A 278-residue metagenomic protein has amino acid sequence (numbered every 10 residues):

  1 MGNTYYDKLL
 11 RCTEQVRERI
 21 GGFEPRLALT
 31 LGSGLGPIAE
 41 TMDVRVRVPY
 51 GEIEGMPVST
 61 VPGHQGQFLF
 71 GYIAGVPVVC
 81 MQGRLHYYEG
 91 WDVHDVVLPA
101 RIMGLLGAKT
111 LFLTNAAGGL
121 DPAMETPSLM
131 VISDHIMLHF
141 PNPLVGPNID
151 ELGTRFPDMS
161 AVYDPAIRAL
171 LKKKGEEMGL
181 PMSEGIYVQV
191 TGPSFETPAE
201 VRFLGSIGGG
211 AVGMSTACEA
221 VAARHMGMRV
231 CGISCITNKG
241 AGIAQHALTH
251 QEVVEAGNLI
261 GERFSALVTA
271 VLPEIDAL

Functional and structural regions predicted by a protein language model:
M1-M159: Metabolite-binding pocket within alpha/beta catalytic cores that recognizes anionic/polar moieties
M103-G107, G205, R224: Non-catalytic positions within long, well-ordered alpha-helices that form the structural scaffold/packing of enzyme
K109-T110, G210, R229: Short acidic/polar active-site loop segments enriched in Thr and Asp
L152-Y163, G175, Q189, V201 (+1 more regions): Polyanion-binding loop/helix "lid" in catalytic or ligand-binding cores
R168, K174-G210, V268, I275-D276: Active-site/ligand-binding-proximal alpha/beta "capping" segment
M214-E252: Zn-dependent metallopeptidase/amidohydrolase metal-coordination segment
A241-L278: His/Asp/Glu-rich mid-to-C-terminal helical/loop segments that flank catalytic regions of hydrolases
